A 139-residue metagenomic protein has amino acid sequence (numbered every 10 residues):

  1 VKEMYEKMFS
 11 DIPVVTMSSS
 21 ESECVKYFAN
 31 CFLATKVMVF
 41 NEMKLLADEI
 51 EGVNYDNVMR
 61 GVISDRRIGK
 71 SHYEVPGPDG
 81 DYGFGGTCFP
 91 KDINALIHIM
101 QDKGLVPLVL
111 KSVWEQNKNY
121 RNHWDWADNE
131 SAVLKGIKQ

Functional and structural regions predicted by a protein language model:
V1-S71, I99-L105: Internal alpha-helical scaffold of NAD(P)-dependent oxidoreductase catalytic cores
E3, G52-Q139: NAD(P)-dependent Rossmann-like dehydrogenase/reductase catalytic/cofactor-binding core
